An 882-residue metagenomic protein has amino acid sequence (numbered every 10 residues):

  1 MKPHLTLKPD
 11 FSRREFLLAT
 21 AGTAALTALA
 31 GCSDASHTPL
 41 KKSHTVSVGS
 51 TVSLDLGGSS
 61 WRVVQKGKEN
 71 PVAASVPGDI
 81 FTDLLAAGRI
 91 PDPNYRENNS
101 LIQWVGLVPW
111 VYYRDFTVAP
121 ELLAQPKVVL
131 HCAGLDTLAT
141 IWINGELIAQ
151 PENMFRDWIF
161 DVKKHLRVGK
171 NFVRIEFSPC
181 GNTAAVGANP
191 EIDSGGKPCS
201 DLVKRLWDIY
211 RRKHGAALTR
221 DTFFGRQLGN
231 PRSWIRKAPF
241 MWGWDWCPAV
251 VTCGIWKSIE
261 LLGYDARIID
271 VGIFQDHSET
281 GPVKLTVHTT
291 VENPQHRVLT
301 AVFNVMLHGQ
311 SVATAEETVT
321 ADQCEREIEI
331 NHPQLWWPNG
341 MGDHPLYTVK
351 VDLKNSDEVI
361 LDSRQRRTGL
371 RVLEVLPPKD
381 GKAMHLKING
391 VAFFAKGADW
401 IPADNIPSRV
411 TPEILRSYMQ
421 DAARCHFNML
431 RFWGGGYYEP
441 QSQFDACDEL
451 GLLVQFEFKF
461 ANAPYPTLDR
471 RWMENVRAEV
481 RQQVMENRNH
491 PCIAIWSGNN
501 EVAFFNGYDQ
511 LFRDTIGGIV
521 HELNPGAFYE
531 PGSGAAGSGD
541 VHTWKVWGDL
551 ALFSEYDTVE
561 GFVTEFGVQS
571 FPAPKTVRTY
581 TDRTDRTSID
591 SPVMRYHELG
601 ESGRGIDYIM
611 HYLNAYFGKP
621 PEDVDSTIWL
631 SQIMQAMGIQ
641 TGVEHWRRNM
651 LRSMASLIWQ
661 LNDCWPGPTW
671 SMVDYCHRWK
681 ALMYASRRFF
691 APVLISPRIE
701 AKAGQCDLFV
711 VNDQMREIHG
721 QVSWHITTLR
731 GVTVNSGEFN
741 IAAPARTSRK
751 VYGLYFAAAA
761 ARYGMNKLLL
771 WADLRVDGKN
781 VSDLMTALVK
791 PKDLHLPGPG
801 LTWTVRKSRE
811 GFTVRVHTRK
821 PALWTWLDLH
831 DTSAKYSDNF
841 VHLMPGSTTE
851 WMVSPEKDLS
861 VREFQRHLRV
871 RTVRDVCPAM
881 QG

Functional and structural regions predicted by a protein language model:
H4, K8-L430, R648-N649, S653 (+2 more regions): Secreted/periplasmic carbohydrate-active enzymes, especially glycoside hydrolases
L56, V63-K66, A238-F240, C247-G254 (+2 more regions): Substrate-binding clefts and catalytic carboxylate motifs of secreted carbohydrate-active enzymes
V108, I414, W472, Y508 (+2 more regions): Conserved acidic
F160, W242, W337, P466 (+2 more regions): Active-site oxyanion-binding pockets that recognize sulfate/phosphate
S417, A478, Q482, G518 (+7 more regions): Charged/polar, solvent-exposed surface patches and flexible loops
M429-S602, M634, G638, V643-H645 (+3 more regions): Substrate-binding/catalytic cleft of secreted carbohydrate-active enzymes, primarily glycoside hydrolases
